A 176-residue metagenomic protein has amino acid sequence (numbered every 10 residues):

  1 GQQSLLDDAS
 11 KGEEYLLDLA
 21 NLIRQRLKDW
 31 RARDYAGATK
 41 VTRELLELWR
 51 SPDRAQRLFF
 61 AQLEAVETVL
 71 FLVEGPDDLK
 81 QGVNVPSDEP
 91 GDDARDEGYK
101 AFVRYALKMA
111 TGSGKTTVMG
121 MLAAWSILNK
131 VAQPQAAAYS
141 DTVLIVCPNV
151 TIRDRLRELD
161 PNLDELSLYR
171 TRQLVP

Functional and structural regions predicted by a protein language model:
G1-P176: RecA-like P-loop NTPase motor core of helicase/translocase proteins
